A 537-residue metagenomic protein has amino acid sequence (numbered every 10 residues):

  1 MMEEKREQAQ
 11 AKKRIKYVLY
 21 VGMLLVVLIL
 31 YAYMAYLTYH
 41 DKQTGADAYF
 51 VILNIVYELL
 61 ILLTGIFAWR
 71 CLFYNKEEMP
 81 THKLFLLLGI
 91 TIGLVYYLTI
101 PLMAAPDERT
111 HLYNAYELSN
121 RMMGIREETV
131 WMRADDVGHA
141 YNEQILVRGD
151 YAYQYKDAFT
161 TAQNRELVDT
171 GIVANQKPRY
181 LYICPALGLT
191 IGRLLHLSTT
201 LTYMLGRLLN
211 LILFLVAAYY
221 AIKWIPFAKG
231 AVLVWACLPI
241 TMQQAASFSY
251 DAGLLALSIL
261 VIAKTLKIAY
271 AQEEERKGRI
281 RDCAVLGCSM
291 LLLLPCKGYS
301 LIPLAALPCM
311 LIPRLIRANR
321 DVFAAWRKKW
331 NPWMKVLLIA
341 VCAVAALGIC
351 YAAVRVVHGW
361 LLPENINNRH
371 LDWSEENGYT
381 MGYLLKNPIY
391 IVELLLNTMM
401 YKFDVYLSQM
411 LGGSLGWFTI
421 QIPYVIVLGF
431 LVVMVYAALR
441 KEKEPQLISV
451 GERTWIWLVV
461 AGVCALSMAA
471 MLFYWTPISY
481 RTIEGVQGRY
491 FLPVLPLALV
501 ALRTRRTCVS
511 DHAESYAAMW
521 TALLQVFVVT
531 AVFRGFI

Functional and structural regions predicted by a protein language model:
M1-D41, A46-L94, W330-A343, I448-V450 (+2 more regions): Start-transfer (signal-anchor) and selected internal transmembrane alpha helices of multi-pass inner/ER membrane
Y20-G22, L197-T200, Y219-P239: Transmembrane-helix signature of polytopic, membrane-embedded enzymes that assemble or transfer cell-envelope glycans
L28-Y33, L72, E78-E108, Y116-A158 (+3 more regions): Transmembrane signal-anchor helices characteristic of membrane glycosylation enzymes that use polyprenol
R121-L205: Interfacial juxtamembrane loops and adjacent helix segments that form the catalytic/substrate-binding surfaces
S247-L254: Short acidic/glycine- and proline-prone juxtamembrane loop motifs at membrane-interface regions of multi-pass membrane
K264-E275, P303-A345: Perimembrane helix-loop-helix junctions
R281-G298, P303-C309: Membrane-interface alpha helices of multi-pass inner-membrane proteins
A325-K328, I339, Y351-E442: Membrane-lumen/periplasm interface segments of multi-pass, membrane-embedded glycan/lipid transferases
